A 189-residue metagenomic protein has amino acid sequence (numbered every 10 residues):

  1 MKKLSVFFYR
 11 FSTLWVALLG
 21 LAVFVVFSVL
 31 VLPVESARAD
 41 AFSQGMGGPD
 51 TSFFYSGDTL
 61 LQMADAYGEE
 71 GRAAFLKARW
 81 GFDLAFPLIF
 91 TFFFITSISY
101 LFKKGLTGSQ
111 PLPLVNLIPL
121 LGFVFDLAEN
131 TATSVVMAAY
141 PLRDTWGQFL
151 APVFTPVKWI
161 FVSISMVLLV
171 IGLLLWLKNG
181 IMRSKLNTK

Functional and structural regions predicted by a protein language model:
M1-V25, P87-P111: Cytoplasmic juxtamembrane interface segments
K2-K3, K178-K189: Short, charged juxtamembrane terminal tails flanking transmembrane helices
K3-A78: Interfacial loop at the N-terminal end of multi-pass membrane proteins
S5-S12, G68-A78, K104-L114, R143-V157: Membrane-interfacial loop-to-transmembrane-helix junctions in polytopic alpha-helical membrane proteins
T13-V25, K158, I164-W176: Hydrophobic alpha-helical transmembrane segments
R79-S99, S165-V170: Hydrophobic alpha-helical transmembrane segments
I98-A138: Hydrophobic alpha-helical transmembrane segments of integral membrane proteins
L121-V170: Alpha-helical transmembrane segments of multi-pass integral membrane proteins, characterized by long hydrophobic
